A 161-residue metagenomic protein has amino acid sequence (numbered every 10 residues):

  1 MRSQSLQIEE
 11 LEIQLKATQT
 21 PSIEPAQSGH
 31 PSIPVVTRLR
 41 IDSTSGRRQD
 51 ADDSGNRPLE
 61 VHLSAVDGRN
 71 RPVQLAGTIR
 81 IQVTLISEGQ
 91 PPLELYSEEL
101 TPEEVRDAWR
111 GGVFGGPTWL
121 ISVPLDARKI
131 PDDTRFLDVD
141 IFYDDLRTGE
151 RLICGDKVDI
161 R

Functional and structural regions predicted by a protein language model:
M1, I8, E12-S22: Heptad-repeat positions
T20-R161: Membrane-proximal structural modules of membrane-associated proteins and complexes
